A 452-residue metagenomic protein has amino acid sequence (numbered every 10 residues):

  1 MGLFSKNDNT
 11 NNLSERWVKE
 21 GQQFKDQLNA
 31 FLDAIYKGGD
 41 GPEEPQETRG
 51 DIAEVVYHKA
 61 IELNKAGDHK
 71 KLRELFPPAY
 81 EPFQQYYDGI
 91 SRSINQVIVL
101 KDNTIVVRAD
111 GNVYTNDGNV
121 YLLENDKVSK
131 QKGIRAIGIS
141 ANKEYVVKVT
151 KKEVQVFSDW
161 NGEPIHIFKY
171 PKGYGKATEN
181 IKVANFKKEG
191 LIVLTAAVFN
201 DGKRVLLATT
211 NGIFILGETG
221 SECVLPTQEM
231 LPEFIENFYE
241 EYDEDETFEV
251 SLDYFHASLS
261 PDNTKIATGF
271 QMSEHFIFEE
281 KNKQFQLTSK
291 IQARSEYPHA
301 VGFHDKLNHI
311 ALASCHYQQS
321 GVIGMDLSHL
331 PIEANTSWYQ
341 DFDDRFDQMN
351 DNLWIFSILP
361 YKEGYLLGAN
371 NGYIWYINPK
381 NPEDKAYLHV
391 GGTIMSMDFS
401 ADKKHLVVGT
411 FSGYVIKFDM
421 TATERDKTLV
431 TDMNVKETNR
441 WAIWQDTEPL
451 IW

Functional and structural regions predicted by a protein language model:
G2-Y121, K172-N185, V224-E246, E437-W452: Intrinsically disordered, low-complexity acidic/Ser/Thr/Pro-rich linker and tail segments in large eukaryotic scaffolds
P82-D88, L123-K130, I165-F168, E179-F186 (+6 more regions): A short beta-strand motif characteristic of beta-propeller blades
R92-I98, K132-I139, K187-A197, E244-S258 (+3 more regions): Canonical WD40 repeat/beta-propeller blade segments in eukaryotic WD-repeat proteins
V99-K101, A141-N142, N200-D201, P261-D262 (+3 more regions): Residue-level detector of Asp-centered blade-edge/turn motifs that repeat once per structural unit in beta-propeller
I105, V146, V205, I266 (+3 more regions): Hydrophobic beta-strand positions that form the internal "hydrophobic ladder" of WD40/Gbeta-like beta-propeller blades
V113-N119, K152-F157, G212-G217, M272-F278 (+3 more regions): Structural motif
L123-D126, D159-N161, E218-G220, E280-K283 (+3 more regions): Short loop/turn segments that connect beta-strands within beta-propeller blades
D343-I355, E383-A401, M433-A442: Conserved blade-ending motifs and adjacent loop-strand segments that build the rim/top face of beta-propeller domains
